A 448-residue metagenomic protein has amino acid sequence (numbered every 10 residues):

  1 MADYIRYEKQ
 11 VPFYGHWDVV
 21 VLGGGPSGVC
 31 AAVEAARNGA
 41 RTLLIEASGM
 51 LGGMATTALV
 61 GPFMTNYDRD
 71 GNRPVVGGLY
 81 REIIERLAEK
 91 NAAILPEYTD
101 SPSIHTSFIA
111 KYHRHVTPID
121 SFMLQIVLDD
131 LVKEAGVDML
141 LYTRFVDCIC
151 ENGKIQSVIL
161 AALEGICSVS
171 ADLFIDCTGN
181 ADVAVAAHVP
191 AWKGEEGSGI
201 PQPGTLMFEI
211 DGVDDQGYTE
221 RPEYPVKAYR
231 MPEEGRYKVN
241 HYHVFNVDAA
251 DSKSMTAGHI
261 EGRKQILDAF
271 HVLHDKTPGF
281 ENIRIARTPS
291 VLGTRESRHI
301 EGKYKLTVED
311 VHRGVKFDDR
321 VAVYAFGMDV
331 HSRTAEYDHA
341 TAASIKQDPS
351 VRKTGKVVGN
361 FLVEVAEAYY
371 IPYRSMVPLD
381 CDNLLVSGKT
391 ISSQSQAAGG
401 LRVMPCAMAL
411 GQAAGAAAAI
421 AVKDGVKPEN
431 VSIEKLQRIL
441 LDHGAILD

Functional and structural regions predicted by a protein language model:
M1-V19: Extreme N-terminal leader/targeting segments of oxidoreductases
E8, A40-R41, A47-D147, W192 (+2 more regions): Conserved N-terminal/central alpha/beta ligand/cofactor-binding core
Q10, P62, V75, L79 (+8 more regions): Flavin (FAD/FMN)-binding glycine-rich loop and adjacent Rossmann-like elements that form
F13-W17, S27-G28, C167: Ligand-binding pocket scaffold of soluble enzyme catalytic domains
V19-L43: N-terminal Rossmann-like FAD-binding beta1-loop-alpha1 element of flavoenzymes
A36, K133, V185: Anion (oxyanion) recognition and catalysis
I149-Q156: A short, glycine/Asx- and small/polar-enriched loop/turn that sits immediately N-terminal to a beta-strand
